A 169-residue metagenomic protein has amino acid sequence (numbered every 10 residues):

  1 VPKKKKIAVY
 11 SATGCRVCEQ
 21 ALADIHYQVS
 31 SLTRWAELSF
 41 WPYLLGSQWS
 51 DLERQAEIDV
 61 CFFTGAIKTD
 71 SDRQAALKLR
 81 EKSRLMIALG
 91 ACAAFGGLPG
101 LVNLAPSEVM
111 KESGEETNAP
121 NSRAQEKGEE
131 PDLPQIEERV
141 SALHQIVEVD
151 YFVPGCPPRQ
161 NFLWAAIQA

Functional and structural regions predicted by a protein language model:
V1-A169: Iron-sulfur-associated redox domains of electron-transfer enzymes in respiratory and anaerobic energy metabolism
